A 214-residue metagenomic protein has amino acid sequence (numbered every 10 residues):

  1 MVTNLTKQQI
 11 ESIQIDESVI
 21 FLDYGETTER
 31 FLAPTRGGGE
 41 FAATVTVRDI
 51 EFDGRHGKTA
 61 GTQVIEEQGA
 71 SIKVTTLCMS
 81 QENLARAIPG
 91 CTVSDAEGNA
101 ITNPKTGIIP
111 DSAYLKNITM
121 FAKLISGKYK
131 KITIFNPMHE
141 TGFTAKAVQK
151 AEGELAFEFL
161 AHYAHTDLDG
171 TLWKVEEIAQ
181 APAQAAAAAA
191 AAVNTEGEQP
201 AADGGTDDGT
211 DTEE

Functional and structural regions predicted by a protein language model:
M1-G25, A179-V193, P200-E214: Short, intrinsically disordered N-terminal pre-domain segments
V2-L84, N136-E154: Solvent-exposed edge beta-strands and adjacent loop segments that serve as assembly or binding interfaces
L22-E26, M120-G127, Y163: Short acidic, glycine-rich loop/turn motifs
A33-A43, I118-Y129: An acidic intrinsically disordered interaction segment
S71-T75, N117-F121, A156-L160: Beta-strand secondary-structure signal
E82-R86, L168-T171: Short, conserved charged micro-motifs
A87-I125: Extended, positively charged loop/linker patches that create polyanion-binding surfaces
K130-A201, T212-E214: Mixed-charge, glycine-accented linear interaction segment located at domain edges/termini
